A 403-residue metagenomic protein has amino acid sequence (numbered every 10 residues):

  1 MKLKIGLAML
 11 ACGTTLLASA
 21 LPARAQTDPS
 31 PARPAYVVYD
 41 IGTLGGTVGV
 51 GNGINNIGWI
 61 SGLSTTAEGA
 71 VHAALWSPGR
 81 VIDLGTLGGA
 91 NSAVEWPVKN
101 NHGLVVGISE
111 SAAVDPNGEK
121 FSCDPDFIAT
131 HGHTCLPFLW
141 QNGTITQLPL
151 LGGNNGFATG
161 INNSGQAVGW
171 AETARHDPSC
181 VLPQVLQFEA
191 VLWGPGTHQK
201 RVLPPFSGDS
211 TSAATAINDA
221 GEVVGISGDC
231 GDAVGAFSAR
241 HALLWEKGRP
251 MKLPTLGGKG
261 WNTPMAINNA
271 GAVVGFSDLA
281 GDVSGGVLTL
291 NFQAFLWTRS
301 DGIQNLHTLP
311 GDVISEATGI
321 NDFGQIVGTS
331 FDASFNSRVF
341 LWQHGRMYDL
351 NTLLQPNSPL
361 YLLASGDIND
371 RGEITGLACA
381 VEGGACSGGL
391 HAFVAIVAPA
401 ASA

Functional and structural regions predicted by a protein language model:
K2-A403: Residue-level hotspots at or immediately adjacent to binding/recognition sites across diverse folds
